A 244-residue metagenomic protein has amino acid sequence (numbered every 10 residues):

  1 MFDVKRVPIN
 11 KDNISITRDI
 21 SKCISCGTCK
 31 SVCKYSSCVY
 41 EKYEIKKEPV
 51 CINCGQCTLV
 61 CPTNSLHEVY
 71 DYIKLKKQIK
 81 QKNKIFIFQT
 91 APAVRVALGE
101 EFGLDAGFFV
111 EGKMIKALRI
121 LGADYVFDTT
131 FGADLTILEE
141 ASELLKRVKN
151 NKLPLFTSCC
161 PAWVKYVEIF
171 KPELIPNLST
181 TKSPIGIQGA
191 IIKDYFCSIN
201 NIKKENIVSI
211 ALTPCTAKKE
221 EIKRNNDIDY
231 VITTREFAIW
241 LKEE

Functional and structural regions predicted by a protein language model:
F2-N10, S15-R18, I24-K46, I52 (+1 more regions): Iron-sulfur cluster-binding cysteine motifs and their immediate structural context in ferredoxin-like electron-transfer
E68-E244: Iron-sulfur-associated redox domains of electron-transfer enzymes in respiratory and anaerobic energy metabolism
